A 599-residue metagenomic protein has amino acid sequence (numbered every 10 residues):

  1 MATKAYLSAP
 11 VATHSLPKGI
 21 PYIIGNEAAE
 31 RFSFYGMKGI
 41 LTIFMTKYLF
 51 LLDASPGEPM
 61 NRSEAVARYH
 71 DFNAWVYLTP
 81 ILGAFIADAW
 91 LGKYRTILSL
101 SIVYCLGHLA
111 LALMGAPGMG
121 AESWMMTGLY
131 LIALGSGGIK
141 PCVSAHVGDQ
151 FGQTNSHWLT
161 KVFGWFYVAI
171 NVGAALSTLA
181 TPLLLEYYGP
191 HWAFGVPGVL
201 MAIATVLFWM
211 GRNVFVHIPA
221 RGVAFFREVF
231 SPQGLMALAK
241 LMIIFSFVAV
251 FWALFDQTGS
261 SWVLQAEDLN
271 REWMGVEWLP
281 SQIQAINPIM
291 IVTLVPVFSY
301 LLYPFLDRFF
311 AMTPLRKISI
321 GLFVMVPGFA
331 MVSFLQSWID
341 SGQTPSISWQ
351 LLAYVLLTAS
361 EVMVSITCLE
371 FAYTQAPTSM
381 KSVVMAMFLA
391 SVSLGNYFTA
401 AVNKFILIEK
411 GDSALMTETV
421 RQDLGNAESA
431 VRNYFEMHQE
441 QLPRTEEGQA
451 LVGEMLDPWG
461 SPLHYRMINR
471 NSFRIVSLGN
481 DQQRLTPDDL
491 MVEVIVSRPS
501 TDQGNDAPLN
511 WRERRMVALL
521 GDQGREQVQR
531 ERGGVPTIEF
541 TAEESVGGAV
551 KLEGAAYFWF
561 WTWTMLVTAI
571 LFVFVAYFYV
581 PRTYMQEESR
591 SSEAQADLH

Functional and structural regions predicted by a protein language model:
M1-G25, Q153-T160, G164, A169 (+10 more regions): Intracellular loop-helix junctions on the cytosolic face of multi-pass helical membrane proteins
A28, G120-I139, F334-L335, S341-M363: Hydrophobic core of transmembrane alpha-helices in multi-pass small-molecule transporters, especially MFS/SLC-type
G39, L78-F85, A112-L113, N171-Y187 (+2 more regions): A gly/Pro-rich, aromatic-decorated transmembrane alpha-helix motif that marks the paired, flexible gating helices
G39-V66, S260-S281: Short amphipathic helix-loop junctions that connect adjacent transmembrane helices in Major Facilitator Superfamily/SLC
Y69-D88, A285-Y300: Central cavity-lining transmembrane alpha-helices of secondary-active solute carriers, predominantly the Major
L100-G120, F323-G342: C-terminal ends and interior cores of transmembrane alpha-helices in multi-pass membrane transporters/permeases
G138-Q153, E361-A376: Intracellular juxtamembrane helix-capping segments at the cytosolic ends of symmetry-related transmembrane helices
S413-W459, R466-S472, I495-G533: Short, glycine/small-hydrophobic-rich surface segments
